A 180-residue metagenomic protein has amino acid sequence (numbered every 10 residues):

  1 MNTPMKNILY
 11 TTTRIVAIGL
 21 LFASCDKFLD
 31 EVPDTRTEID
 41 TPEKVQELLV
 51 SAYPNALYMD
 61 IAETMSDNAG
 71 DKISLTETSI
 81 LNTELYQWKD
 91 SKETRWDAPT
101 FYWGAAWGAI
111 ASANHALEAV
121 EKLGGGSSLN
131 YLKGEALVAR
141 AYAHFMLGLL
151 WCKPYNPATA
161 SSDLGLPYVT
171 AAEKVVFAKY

Functional and structural regions predicted by a protein language model:
M1-S24: Sec-dependent bacterial lipoprotein signal peptides
M5, C25-K27, A113, A141: Terminal processing/anchoring signals of secreted or surface-associated proteins and related intramolecular
C25-A69: Membrane-proximal, proline-rich intrinsically disordered regions
L57-A62, A143-Y155: Secretory-pathway/luminal and periplasmic proteins that interact with or process carbohydrate-rich
I61-K89: N-terminal, post-signal-peptide region of Sec/Tat-exported proteins
G70-K72, L132-A139, A160, V169: Acidic helix-start/capping segments at beta-turn-to-alpha-helix junctions
T83-W151: Conserved, well-structured interaction surfaces
L150-Y180: Short coil/linker segments at helix-helix boundaries
